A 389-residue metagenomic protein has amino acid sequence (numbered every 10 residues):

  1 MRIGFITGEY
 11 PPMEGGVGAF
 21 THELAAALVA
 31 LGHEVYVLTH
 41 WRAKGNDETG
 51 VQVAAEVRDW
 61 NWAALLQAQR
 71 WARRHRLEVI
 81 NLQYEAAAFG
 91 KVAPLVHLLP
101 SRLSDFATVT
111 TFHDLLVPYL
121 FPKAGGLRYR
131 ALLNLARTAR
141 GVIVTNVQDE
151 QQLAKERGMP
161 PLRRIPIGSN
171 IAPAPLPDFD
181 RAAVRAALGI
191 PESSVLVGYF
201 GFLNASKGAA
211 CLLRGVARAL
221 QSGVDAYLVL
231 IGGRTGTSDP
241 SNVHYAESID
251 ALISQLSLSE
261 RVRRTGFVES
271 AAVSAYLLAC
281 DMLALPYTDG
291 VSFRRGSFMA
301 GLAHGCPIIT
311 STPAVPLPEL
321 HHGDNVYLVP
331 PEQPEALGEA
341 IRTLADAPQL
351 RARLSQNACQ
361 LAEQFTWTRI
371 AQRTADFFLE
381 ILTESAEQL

Functional and structural regions predicted by a protein language model:
L98-L103, G125-V142: Membrane-proximal helix-turn-helix segments that form the acceptor-binding/catalytic region of lipid-linked
R137-R181, I190: Donor nucleotide-sugar binding/catalytic pocket of nucleotide-sugar-dependent glycosyltransferases
P191-K207, L213-V216, V229-I231: Conserved donor-binding/catalytic core segment of Leloir-type glycosyltransferases
S241-A271: Nucleotide-activated donor-binding/catalytic signature segment of Leloir-type glycosyltransferases, i.e., the conserved
M282, A303, P307-S311: Short hydrophobic beta-strand element within catalytic cores of glycosyltransferases and related nucleotide-activated
L320-P334, T343-P348: Conserved acidic donor-binding segment of nucleotide-sugar-dependent glycosyltransferases
A336, T343, L350-Q364, A375: A short, well-ordered alpha-helix in the C-terminal region of glycosyltransferases
W367-L389: C-terminal alpha-helical cap of glycosyltransferases
